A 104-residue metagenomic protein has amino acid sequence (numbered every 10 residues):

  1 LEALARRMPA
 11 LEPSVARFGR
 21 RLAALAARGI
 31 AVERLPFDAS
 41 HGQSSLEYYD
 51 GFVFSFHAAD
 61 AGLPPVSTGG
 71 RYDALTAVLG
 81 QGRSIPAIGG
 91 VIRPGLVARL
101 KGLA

Functional and structural regions predicted by a protein language model:
L1-A104: Positively charged, Gly/Ser-enriched RNA/tRNA-binding surfaces
